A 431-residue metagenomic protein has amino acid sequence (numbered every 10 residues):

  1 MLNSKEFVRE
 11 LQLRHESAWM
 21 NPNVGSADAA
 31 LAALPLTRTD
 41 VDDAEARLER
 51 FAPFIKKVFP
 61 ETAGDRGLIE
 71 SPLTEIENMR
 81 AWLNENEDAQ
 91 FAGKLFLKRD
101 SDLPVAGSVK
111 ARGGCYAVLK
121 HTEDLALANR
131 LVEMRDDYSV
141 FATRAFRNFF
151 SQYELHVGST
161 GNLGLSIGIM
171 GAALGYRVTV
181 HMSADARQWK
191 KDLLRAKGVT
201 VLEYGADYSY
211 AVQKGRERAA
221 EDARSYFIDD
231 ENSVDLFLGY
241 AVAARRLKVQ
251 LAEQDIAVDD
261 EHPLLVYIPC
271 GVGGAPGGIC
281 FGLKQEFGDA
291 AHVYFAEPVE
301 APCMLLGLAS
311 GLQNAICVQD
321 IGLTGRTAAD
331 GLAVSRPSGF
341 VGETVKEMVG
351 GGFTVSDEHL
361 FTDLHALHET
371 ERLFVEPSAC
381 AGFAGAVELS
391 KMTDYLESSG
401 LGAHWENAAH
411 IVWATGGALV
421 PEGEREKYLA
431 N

Functional and structural regions predicted by a protein language model:
M1-N431: PLP-dependent amino-acid enzyme catalytic core
